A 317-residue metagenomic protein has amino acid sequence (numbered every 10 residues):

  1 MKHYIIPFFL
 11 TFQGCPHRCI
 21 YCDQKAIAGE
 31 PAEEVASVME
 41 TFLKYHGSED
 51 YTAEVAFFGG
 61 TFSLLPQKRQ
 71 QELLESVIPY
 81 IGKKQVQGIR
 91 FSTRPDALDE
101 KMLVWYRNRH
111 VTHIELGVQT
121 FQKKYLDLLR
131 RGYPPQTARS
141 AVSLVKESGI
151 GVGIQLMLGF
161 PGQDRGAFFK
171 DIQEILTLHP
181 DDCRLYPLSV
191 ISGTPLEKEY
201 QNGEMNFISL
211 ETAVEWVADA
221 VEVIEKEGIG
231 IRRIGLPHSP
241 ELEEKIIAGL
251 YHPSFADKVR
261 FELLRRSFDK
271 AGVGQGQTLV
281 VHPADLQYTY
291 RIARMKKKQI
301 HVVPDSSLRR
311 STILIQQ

Functional and structural regions predicted by a protein language model:
K2, N202-Q317: Auxiliary Fe-S-binding modules of radical SAM enzymes
K2-E34: Canonical Radical SAM [4Fe-4S] cluster-binding loop centered on the CxxxCxxC motif and its immediate flanking residues
C15-C19, I191-E199, L242-E244: Short acidic/His/Gly/Ser-rich catalytic and metal-binding motifs that mark active-site loops of diverse hydrolases
I27-S37, Y45, G59-L188, S192-V214: Conserved non-cysteine loop/helix-boundary elements of the Radical SAM core domain that shape
V38-S48, A218, E222: A short, N-terminal amphipathic alpha-helix
A53-V55: Non-transmembrane, interaction-prone alpha-helical and coil segments associated with secretion and export
